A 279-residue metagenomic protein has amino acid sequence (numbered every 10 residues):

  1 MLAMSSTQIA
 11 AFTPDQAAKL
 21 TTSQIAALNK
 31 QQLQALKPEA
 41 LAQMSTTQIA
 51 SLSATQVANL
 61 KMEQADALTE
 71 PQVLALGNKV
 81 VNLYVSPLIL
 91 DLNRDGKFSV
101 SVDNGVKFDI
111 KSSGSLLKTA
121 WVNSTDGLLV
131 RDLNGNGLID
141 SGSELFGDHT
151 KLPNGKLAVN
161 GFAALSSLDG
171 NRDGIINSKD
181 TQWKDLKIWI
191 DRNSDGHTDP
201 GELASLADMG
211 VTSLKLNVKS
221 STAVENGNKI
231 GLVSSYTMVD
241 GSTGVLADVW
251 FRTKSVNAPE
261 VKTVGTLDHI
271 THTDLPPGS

Functional and structural regions predicted by a protein language model:
M1-P87, G105, D109-K118, A158 (+1 more regions): General marker for long, soluble alpha-helical cores
V80-S279: Calcium-binding acidic motifs and repeat modules
